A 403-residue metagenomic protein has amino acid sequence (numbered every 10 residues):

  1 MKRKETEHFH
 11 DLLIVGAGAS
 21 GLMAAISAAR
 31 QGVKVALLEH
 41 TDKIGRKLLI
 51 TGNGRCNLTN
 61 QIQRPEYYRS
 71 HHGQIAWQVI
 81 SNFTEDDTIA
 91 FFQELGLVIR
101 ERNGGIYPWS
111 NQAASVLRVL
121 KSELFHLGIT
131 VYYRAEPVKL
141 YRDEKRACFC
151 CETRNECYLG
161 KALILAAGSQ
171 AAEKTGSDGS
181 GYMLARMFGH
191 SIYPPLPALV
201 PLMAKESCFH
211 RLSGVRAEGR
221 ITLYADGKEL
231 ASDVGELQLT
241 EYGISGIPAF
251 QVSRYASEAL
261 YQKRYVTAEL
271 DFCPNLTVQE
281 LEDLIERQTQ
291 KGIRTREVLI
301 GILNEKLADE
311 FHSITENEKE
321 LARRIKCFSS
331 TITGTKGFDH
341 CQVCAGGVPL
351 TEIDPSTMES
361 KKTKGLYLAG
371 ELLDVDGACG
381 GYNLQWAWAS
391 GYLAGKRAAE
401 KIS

Functional and structural regions predicted by a protein language model:
H8-H10, T153-A162, S232-D233: Core beta-strand elements of the Rossmann-like FAD/NAD(P) dinucleotide-binding domain in flavoenzyme oxidoreductases
H10-L37, A394-A399: N-terminal Rossmann-like FAD-binding beta1-loop-alpha1 element of flavoenzymes
L13-V15, L38, P137, Y158-K174 (+3 more regions): Short hydrophobic core segments
A29-N53: Glycine-rich FAD pyrophosphate-binding loop
D42-I44, L49-I50, L58-P65, V98 (+2 more regions): An anion/pyrophosphate-binding glycine-rich loop and adjacent beta-alpha core in soluble alpha-beta enzymes
R55-N103: Glycine-rich active-site loop/strand segments that organize a redox cofactor
Y133, E305-D376: A glycine-rich dinucleotide-binding beta-alpha-beta segment and adjacent secondary-structure elements that constitute
Y133-A147: A conserved short coil-to-beta-strand element within the FAD-binding core of flavoproteins
